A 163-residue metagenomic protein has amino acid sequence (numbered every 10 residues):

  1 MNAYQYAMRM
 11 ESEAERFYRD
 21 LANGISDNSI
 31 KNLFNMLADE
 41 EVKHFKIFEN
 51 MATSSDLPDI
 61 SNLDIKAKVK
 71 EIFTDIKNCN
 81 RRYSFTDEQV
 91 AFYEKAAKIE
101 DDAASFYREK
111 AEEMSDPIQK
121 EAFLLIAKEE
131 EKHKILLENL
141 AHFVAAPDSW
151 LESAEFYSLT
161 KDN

Functional and structural regions predicted by a protein language model:
M1-N163: Iron-associated oxidoreductase/ferritin-like identity signal
